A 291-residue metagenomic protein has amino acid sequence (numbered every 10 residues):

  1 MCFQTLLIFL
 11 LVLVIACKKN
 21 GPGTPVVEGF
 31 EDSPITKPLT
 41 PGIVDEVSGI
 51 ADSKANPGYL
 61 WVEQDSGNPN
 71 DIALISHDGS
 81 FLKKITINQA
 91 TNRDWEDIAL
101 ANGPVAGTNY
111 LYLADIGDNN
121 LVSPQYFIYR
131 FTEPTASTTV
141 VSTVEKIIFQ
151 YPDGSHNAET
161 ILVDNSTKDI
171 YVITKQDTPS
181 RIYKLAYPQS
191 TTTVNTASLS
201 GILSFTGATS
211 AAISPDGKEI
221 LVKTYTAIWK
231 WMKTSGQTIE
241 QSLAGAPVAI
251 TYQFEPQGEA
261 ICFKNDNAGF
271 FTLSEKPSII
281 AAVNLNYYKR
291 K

Functional and structural regions predicted by a protein language model:
M1-L6: Bacterial N-terminal signal peptides that target proteins for export
L13-A16: C-terminal motif of bacterial Sec signal peptides marking the signal peptidase cleavage site
K18-K291: Sequence/structural signature of beta-propeller domains
